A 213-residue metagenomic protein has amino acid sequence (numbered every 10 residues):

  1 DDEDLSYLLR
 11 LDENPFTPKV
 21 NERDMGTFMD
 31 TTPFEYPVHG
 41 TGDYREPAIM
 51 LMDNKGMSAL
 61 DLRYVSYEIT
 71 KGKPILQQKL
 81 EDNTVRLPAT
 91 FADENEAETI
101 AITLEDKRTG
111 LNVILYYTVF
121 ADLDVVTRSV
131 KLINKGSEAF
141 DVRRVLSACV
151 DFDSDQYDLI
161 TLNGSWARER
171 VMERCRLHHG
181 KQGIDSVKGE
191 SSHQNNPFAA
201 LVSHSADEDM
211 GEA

Functional and structural regions predicted by a protein language model:
D1-A213: Polysaccharide-binding surfaces and accessory modules of carbohydrate-active proteins
